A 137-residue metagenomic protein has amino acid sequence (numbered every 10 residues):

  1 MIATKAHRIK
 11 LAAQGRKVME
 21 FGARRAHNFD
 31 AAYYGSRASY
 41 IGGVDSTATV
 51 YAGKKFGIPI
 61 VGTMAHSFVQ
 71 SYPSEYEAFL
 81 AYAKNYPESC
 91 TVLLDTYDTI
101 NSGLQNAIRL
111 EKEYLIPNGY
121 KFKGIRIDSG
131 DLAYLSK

Functional and structural regions predicted by a protein language model:
M1-K137: Buried, small/hydrophobic-residue-enriched core segments of structured protein domains
